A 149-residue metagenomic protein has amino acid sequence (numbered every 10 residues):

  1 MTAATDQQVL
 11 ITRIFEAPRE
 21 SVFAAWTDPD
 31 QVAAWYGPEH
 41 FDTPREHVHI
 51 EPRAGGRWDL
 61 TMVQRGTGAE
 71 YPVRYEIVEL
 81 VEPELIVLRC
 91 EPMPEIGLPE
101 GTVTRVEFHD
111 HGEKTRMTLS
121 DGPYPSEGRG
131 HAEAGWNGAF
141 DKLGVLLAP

Functional and structural regions predicted by a protein language model:
M1-T43: Hydrophobic ligand-binding cavity/cleft-lining segments
A3-Q7, I50-P52, T67-Y71, I96-E100 (+1 more regions): A generic structural micro-feature
D6-T12, R19-S21, R57, P72 (+3 more regions): Intrinsic-disorder/low-complexity, polar/charged segments enriched in Ser/Thr/Lys/Arg/Asp/Glu/Gln
E16, L80-E82, H111: Structural motif
V22, V32, W58, I77 (+4 more regions): Hydrophobic pocket/interface hotspot
R45-E91: Glycine-rich portal/gate segments that line the openings of hydrophobic small-molecule binding cavities
L85-G138: Beta-strand/loop substructures that line and gate deep hydrophobic ligand-binding cavities in soluble
F140-A148: Short amphipathic alpha-helical signal-transduction/dimerization elements
